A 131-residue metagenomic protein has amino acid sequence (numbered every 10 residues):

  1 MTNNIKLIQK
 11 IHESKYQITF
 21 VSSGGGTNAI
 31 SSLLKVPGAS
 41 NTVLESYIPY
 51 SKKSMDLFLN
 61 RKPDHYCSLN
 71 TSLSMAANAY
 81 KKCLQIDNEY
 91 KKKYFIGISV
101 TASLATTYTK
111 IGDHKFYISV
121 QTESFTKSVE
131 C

Functional and structural regions predicted by a protein language model:
M1-C131: Short alpha-helical segments enriched in small residues
